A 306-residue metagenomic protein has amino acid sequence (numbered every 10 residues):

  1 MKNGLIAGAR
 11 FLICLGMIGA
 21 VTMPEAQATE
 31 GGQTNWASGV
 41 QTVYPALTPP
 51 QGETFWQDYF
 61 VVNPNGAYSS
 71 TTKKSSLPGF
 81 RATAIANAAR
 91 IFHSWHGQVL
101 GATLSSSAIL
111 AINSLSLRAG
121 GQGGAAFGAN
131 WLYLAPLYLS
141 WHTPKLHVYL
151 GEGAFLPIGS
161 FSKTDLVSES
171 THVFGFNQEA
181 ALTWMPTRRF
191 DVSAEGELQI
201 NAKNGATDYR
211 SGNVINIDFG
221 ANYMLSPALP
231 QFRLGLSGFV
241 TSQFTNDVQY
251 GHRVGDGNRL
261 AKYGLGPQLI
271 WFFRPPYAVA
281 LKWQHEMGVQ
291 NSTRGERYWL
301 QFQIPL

Functional and structural regions predicted by a protein language model:
M1-A37: Cleavable N-terminal export/targeting peptides
E30, P45-E53, W95-S105, A119 (+5 more regions): Short loop/turn motifs that connect adjacent beta-strands in outer-membrane beta-barrel proteins
E30-T34, V62-A86, G120-G128, L166-V167: Surface-exposed strand-loop-strand hairpins of Gram-negative outer-membrane beta-barrel proteins
W56-P64, S106-S114, L150-L156, A194-L198 (+3 more regions): Transmembrane beta-barrel strands of outer-membrane/channel proteins
D58, A88-H93, L134-L139, E152-A154 (+4 more regions): Residues on the lipid-exposed face of transmembrane beta-strands in outer-membrane beta-barrel proteins
V61, S69, K73-S76, T207-L306: Outer membrane beta-barrel transmembrane domains
R81-A89, G123-Y133, S170-F176, Y209-I217 (+3 more regions): Residues that define the transmembrane beta-barrel architecture of outer-membrane proteins
Q98, A102, A111-S211, D256-N258: Outer-membrane pore/translocation modules
